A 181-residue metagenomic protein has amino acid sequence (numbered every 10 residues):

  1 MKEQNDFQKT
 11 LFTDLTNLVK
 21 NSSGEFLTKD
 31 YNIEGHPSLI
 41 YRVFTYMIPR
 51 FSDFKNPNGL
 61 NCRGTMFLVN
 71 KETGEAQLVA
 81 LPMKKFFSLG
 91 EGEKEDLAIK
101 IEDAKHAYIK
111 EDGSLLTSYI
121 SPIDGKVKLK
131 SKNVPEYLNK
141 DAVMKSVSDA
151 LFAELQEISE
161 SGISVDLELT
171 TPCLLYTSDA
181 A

Functional and structural regions predicted by a protein language model:
M1-D112, K132-V143: Active-site-proximal "nucleotidyltransferase
D112-S114, I163: Short, basic and Ser/Thr-rich N-terminal targeting/leader segments
L116-Y119: Short beta-strand scaffold segments in enzyme catalytic cores
S121, K132, T170: Surface loops and adjacent helix of pleckstrin homology
G125-V127: Classical protein tyrosine phosphatase
K132-I163: Compact, glycine/acidic-enriched structural inserts
I163-T171: Flexible glycine-rich surface loops and low-complexity tracts that mediate binding to linear polymers
Y176-A181: Conserved small/polar residues in nucleotide/adenosyl-binding loops
